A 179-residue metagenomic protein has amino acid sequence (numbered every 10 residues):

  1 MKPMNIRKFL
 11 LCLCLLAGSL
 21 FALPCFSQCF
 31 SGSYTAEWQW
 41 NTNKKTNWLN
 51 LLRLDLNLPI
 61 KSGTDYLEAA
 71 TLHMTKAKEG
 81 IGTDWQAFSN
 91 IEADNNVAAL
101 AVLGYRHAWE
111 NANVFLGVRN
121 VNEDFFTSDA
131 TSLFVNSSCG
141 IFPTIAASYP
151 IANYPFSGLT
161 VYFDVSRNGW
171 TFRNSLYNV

Functional and structural regions predicted by a protein language model:
K2-L13: Bacterial N-terminal signal peptides that target proteins for export
C12-A22: Bacterial N-terminal signal peptides
L13, C25-S27, A146: Prokaryotic Sec-type signal peptides and long signal-anchor helices with extended Leu/Ile/Val-rich h-regions
L20, E68, D124-F125: Intrinsically disordered, low-complexity Ser/Thr/Pro-rich tracts
L23-L103, H107-A108, F163: Beta-barrel outer-membrane channel/assembly domains of diderm bacteria
E79-V102, E110-V179: Surface-exposed coil loops of outer-membrane beta-barrel proteins
